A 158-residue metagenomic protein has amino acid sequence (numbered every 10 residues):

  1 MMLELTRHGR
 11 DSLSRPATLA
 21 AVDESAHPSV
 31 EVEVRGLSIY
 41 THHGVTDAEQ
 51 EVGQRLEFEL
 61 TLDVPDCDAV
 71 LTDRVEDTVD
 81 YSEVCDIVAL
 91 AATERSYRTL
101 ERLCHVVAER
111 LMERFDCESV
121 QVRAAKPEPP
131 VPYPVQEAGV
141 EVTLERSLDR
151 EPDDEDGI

Functional and structural regions predicted by a protein language model:
M2-I158: N-terminal, polar/charged subdomain of small-to-medium soluble alpha/beta proteins
